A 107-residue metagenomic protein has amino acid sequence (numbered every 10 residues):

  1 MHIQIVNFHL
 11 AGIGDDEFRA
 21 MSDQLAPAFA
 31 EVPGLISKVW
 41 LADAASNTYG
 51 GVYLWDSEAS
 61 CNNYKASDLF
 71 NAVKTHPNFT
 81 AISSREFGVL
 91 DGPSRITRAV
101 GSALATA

Functional and structural regions predicted by a protein language model:
M1-Y49, E58-S67, P77-A107: Short S/T/G/P-rich N-terminal loop/turn motif that feeds into the first structured element of a domain
V52: Beta-strand acidic-aromatic groove motif in beta-rich domains, primarily in extracellular
